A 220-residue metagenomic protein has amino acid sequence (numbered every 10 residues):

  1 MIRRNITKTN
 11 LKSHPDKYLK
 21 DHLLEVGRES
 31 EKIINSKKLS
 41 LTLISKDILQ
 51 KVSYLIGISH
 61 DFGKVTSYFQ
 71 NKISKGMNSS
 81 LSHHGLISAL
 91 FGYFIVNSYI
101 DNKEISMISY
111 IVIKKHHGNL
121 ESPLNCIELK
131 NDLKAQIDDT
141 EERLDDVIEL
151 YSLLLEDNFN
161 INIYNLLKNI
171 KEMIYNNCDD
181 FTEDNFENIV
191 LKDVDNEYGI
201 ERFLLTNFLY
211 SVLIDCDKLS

Functional and structural regions predicted by a protein language model:
I2-S13, L19-S220: Accessory nucleic-acid engagement/destabilization modules that flank
